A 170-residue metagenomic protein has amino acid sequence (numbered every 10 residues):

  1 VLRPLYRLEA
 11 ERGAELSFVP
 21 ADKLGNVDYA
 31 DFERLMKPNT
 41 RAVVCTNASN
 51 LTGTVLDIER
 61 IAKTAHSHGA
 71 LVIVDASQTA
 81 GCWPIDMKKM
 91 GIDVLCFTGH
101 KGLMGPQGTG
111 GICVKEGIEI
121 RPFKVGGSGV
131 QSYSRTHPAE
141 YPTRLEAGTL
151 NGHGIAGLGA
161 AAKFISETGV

Functional and structural regions predicted by a protein language model:
V1-V170: Pyridoxal 5′-phosphate
